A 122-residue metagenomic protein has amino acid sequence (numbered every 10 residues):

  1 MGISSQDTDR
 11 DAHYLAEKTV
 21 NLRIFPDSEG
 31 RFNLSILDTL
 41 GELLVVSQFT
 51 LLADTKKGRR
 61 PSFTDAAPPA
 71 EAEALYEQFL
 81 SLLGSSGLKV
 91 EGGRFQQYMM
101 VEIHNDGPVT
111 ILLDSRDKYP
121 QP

Functional and structural regions predicted by a protein language model:
M1-G2, V45-S47, L112: Short, conserved beta-strand edge motifs with alternating hydrophobic and charged residues
M1-L40, L51-S81, E91: Compact, glycine-rich, soluble single-domain proteins
L15, V46, V109: Residue-level signal for inorganic ion chemistry
N33-T50, Q96-D106: A short beta-strand-loop-alpha-helix capping motif that often carries His-Thr
Q48-F49, D54, D114-R116: Generic beta-structure capping elements
F63-P122: Positively charged, low-complexity, intrinsically disordered RNA-binding extensions
